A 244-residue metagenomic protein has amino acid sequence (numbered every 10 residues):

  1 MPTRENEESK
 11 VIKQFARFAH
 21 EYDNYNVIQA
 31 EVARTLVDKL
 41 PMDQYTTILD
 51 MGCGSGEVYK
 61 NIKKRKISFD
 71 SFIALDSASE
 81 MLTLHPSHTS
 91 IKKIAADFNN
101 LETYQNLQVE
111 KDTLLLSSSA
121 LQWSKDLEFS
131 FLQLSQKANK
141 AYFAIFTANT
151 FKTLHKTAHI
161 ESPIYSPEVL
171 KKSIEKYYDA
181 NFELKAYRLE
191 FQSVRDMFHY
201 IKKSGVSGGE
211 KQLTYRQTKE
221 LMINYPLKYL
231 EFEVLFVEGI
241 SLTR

Functional and structural regions predicted by a protein language model:
M1-M42, E57, M81: Conserved class I S-adenosyl-L-methionine
I28, S55-E57, Y165, N181-R244: Conserved Class I S-adenosyl-L-methionine
T46, T113, N139: Conserved acidic residues
L49-Y104: Class I SAM-dependent methyltransferase SAM/SAH-binding core
Y104-L114: A short acidic, Gly/Pro-enriched loop at the edge of an enzyme's catalytic core that lines a small-molecule cofactor
T113-D126: A short SAM/SAH-binding and catalytic strip from SAM-dependent methyltransferases
E128-A141: A short glycine-rich, Lys/Arg-flanked "PGG" loop and its adjoining helix->strand segment in the class I
N139-V194, S207-Y215: Conserved catalytic/acceptor-binding region of the Class I
